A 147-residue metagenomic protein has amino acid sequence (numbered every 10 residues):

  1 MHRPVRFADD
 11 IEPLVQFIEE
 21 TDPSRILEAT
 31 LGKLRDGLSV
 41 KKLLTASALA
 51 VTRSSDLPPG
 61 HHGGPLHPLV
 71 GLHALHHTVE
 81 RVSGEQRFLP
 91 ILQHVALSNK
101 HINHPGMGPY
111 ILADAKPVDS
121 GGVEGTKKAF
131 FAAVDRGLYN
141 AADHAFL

Functional and structural regions predicted by a protein language model:
M1-L147: Mature, well-folded catalytic/scaffold domains that follow N-terminal targeting or propeptide regions
